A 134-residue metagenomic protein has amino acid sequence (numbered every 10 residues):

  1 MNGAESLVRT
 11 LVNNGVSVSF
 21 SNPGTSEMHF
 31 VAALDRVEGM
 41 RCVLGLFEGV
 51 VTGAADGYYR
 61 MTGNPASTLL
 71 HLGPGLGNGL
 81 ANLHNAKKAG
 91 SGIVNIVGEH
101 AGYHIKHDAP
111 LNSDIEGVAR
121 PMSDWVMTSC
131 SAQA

Functional and structural regions predicted by a protein language model:
M1-A134: N-terminal alpha/beta PP-like core and its mobile active-site loop of ThDP/TPP-dependent enzymes
